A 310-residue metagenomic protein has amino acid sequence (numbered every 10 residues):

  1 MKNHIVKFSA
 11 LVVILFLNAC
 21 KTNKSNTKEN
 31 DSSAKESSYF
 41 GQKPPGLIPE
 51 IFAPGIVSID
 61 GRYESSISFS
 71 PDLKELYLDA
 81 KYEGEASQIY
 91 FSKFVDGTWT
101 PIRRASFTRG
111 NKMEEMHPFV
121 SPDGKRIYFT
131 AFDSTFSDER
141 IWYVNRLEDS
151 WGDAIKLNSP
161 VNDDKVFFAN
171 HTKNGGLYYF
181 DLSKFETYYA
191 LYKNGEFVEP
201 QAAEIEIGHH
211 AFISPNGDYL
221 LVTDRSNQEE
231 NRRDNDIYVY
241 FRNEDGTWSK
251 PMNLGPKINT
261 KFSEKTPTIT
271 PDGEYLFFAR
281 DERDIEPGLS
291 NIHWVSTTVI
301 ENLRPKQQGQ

Functional and structural regions predicted by a protein language model:
N3-L11: Sec-dependent signal peptide recognition, specifically the positively charged N-region followed immediately by
L17-A19: C-terminal motif of bacterial Sec signal peptides marking the signal peptidase cleavage site
T22-N23: Polyampholytic low-complexity alpha-helical segments
N26-Q310: Short, conserved micro-motifs composed of acidic
